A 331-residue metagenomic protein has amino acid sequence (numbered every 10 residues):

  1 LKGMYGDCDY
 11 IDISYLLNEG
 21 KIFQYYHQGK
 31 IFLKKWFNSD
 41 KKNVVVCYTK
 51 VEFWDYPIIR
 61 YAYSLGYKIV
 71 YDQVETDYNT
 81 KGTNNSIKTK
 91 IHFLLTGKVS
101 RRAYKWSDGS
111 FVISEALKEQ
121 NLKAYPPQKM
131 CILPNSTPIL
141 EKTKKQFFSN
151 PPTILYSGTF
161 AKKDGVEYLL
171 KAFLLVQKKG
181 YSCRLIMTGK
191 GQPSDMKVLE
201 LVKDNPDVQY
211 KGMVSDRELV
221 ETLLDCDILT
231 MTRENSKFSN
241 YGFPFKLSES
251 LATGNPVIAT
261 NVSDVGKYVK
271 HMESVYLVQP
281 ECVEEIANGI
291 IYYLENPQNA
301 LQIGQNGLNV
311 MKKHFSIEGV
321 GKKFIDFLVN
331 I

Functional and structural regions predicted by a protein language model:
K30-K34, F53-Y56, R60-L65, Y71 (+3 more regions): Membrane-proximal helix-turn-helix segments that form the acceptor-binding/catalytic region of lipid-linked
F111, Q146-L174, I186-T188: Conserved donor-binding/catalytic core segment of Leloir-type glycosyltransferases
A116, S136: Carbohydrate-associated surface elements
P151, M196-E221: Nucleotide-activated donor-binding/catalytic signature segment of Leloir-type glycosyltransferases, i.e., the conserved
S157, R184-K197, G212: Glycosyltransferase donor-sugar binding loop
D164, R217-T222, D227-S248, A259-K267: Nucleotide-sugar-dependent
H271-M272, Y276-V283, Y292-Q298: Conserved acidic donor-binding segment of nucleotide-sugar-dependent glycosyltransferases
E285, Y292, N299-H314, K323-D326: A short, well-ordered alpha-helix in the C-terminal region of glycosyltransferases
